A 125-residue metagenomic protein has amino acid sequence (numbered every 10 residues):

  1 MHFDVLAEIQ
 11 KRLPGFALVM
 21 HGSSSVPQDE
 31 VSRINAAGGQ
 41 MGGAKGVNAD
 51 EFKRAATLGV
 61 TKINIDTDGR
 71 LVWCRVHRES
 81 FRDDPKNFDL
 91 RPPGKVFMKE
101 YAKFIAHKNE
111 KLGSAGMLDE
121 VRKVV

Functional and structural regions predicted by a protein language model:
M1-S24, Q28-A36: Alpha-helix-loop-beta-strand connector modules within alpha/beta enzyme cores
D4, V31-K45, E120-V124: Short, electropositive alpha-helical surface patch
V5-I9, Q40-G43, D84-N87: Short, surface-exposed linear patches
L18-H21, M41-G43, T61-I65: Hydrophobic faces of well-ordered beta-strands that scaffold small-molecule active sites in alpha/beta enzyme cores
S24, K45-G46: Short alpha-helix boundary/capping motifs
V47-V125: C-terminal alpha-helical cap/extension of soluble enzyme domains
